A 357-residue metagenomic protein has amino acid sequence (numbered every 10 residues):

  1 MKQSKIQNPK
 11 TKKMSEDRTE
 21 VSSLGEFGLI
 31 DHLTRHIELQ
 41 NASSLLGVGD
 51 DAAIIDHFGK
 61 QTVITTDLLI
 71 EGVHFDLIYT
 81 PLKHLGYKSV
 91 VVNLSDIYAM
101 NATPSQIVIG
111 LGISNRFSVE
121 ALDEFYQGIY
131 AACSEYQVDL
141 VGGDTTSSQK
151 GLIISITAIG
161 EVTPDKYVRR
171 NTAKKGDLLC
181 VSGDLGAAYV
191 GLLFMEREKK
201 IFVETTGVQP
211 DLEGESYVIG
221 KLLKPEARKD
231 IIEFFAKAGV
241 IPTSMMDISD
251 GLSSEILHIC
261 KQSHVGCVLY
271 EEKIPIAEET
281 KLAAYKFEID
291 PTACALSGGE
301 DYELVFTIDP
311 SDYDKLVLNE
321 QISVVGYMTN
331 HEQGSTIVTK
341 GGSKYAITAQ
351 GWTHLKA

Functional and structural regions predicted by a protein language model:
M1-K5, P9-P81, M100, I109 (+1 more regions): Extreme N-terminal cap/leader segments of soluble proteins
K2, K12-G28, H32-N41, T80 (+5 more regions): Glycine-/charge-enriched secondary-structure boundary and capping motifs
L46, I78-L94, R116-Q127, D165: Glycine-rich anion/phosphate-binding loops
G47, T103, V168, K174-K175 (+2 more regions): Residue-level recognition of short, solvent-exposed, well-ordered loop/turn junctions that link secondary-structure
I54, N93, N101, L140 (+4 more regions): Residue-level signal for inorganic ion chemistry
G59, L69, S105-E198, Y327: Glycine-rich anion-binding loops of enzyme active sites
L82-Q106, Q127-E135, F234, S254-I259: Small-aliphatic-rich amphipathic alpha-helix that forms the alpha element of a beta-alpha
P210-L257: Polyanion-binding loop/helix "lid" in catalytic or ligand-binding cores
